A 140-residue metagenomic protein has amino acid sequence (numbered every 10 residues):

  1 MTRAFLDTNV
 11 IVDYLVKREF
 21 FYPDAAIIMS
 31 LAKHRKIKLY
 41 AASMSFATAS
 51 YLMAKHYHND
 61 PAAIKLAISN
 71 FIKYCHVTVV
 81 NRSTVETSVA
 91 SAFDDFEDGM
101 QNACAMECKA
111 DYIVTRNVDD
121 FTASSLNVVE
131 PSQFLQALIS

Functional and structural regions predicted by a protein language model:
M1-A41, H56-A62, A123, S132-S140: Short, well-structured N-terminal submotif of metal-dependent ribonuclease cores
R3, Y74, A103-S140: Acidic, PIN/NYN-like endoribonuclease modules and their adjacent C-terminal/linker elements
I11, A47-S50, D120-T122: Short, active-site-adjacent cap segments at secondary-structure transitions
A26, M44, T48-H76, R82-T84: Active-site-proximal, substrate-binding regions of enzyme catalytic domains and RNA-binding/basic surfaces
Y40, T78, V129: General small-molecule cofactor/ligand-binding pocket signal
A41-A42, T115: Short beta-strand segments at enzyme active-site cores
H76-V118: Active-site neighborhoods of divalent-metal-dependent phosphate/nucleic-acid chemistry enzymes
